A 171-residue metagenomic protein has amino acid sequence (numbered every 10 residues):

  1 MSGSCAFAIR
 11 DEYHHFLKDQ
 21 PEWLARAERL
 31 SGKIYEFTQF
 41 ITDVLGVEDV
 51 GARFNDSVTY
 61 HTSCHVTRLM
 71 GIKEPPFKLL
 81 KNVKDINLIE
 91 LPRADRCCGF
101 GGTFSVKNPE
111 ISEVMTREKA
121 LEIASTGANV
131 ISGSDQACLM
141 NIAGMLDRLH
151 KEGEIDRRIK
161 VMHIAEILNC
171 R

Functional and structural regions predicted by a protein language model:
M1-R171: Iron-sulfur cluster-binding electron-transfer modules in prokaryotic oxidoreductases
